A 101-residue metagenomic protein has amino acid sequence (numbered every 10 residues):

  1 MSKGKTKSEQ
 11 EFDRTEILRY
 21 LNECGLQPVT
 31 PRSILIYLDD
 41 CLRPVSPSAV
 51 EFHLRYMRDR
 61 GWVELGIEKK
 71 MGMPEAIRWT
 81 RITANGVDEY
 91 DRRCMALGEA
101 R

Functional and structural regions predicted by a protein language model:
M1-P28: Short alpha-helical segments that sit at the start of domains
E16, S33, A49-F52, R81: Amphipathic alpha-helical interaction segments
Q27-L38: Short acidic, hydrophobic short linear motifs in intrinsically disordered regions
P44-R60, I77: Short amphipathic alpha-helical interaction segments
R58-K69: A short, conserved structural fragment
I67-R78: Short, Lys/Arg-rich nucleic-acid/phosphate-binding segment
R78-R101: Short, amphipathic alpha-helical interaction segments positioned at domain boundaries
